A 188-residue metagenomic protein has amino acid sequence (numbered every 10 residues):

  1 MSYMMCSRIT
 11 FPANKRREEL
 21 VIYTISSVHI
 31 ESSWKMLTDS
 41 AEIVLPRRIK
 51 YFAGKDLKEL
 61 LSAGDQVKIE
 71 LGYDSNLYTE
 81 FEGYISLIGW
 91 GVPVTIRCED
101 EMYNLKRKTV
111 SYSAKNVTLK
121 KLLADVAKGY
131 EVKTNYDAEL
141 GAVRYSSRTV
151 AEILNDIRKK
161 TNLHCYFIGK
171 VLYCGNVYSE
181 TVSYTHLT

Functional and structural regions predicted by a protein language model:
M1-S62, E101-L105: Juxtamembrane "anchor/assembly" segments of surface/extracellular structural proteins
M5, D39, F81, V92-V94 (+1 more regions): Envelope-exposed proteins and targeting segments
E42-I43, C98, V110-K133, Y145-G169: Amphipathic, non-transmembrane alpha-helical segments in extracytoplasmic/periplasmic proteins
R48-Y130: Surface-exposed cap/loop segments at beta↔alpha junctions
Y136-R144: Surface-exposed aromatic
K170-S179: Extended amphipathic alpha-helical segments with heptad-repeat/coiled-coil character used for oligomerization, fusion
T181-S183: Acidic, proline/serine/threonine- and glycine-rich low-complexity intrinsically disordered segments
T185-T188: Conserved small/polar residues in nucleotide/adenosyl-binding loops
